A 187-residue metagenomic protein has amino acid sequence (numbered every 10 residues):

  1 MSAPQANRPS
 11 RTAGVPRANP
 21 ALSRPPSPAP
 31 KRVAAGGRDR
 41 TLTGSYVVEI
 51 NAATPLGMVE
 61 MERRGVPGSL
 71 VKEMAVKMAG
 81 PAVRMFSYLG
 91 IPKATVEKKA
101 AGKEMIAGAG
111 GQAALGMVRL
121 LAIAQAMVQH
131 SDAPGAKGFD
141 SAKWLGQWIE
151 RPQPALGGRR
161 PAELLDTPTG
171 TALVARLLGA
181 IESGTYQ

Functional and structural regions predicted by a protein language model:
M1-Q187: Non-transmembrane "mature" sequence context
